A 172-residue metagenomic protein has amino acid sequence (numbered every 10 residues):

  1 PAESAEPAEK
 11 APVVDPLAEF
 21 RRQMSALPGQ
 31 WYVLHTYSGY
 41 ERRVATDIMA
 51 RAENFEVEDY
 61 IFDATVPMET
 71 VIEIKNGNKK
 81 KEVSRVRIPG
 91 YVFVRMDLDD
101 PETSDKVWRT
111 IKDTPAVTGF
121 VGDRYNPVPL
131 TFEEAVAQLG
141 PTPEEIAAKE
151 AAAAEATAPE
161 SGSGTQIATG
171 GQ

Functional and structural regions predicted by a protein language model:
P1-A11: Acidic/Ser-Thr/Pro-Gly-rich, low-complexity N-terminal segments of Actinobacterial cell-envelope proteins
K10-G170: Acidic-enriched and Gly/Ser
